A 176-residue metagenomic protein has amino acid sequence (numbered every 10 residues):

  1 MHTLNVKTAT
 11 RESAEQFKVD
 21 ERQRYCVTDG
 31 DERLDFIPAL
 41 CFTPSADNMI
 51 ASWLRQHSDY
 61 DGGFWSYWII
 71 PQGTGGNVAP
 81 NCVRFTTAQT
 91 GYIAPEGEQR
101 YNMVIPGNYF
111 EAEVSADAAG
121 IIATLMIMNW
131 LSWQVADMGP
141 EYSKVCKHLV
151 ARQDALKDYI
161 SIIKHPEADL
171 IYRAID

Functional and structural regions predicted by a protein language model:
M1-Y60, P140-D176: N-terminal domain-onset segments
R33, T90-D176: Polybasic, proline/glycine-rich intrinsically disordered low-complexity segments
A39-Y92: Amphipathic, interaction-prone secondary-structure segments
